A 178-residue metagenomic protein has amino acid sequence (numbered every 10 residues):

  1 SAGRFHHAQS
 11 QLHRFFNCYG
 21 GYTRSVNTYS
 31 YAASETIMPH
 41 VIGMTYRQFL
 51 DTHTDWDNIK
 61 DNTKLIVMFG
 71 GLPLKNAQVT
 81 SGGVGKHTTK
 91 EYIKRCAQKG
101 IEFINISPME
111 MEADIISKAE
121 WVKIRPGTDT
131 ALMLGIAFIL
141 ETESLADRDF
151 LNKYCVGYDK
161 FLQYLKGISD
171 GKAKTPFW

Functional and structural regions predicted by a protein language model:
A2-N62: Anionic-ligand anchoring segments at beta-strand to alpha-helix junctions in alpha/beta enzyme folds, i.e., glycine
G3-R4, Y31-A32, L72-K75, E110-E112: Solvent-exposed loop/turn segments at secondary-structure junctions within structured extracellular/periplasmic domains
F5-Q9, N76-Q78, D114-I115, L132: Short helix/loop capping segments that flank catalytic or ligand/cofactor-binding pockets
R14, T88-E91: Alpha-helical scaffolding segments of alpha/beta enzyme cores, especially the outer helices of TIM-barrel or partial
G21, T63-K64, K90, K94-F103: A short helix->loop->beta-strand "cap" motif at the edges of active sites that frequently abuts
P73-H87: Glycine/threonine-rich flexible loop motifs
A97-I104, M109-W178: Long, well-ordered, tryptophan-enriched scaffold segments
